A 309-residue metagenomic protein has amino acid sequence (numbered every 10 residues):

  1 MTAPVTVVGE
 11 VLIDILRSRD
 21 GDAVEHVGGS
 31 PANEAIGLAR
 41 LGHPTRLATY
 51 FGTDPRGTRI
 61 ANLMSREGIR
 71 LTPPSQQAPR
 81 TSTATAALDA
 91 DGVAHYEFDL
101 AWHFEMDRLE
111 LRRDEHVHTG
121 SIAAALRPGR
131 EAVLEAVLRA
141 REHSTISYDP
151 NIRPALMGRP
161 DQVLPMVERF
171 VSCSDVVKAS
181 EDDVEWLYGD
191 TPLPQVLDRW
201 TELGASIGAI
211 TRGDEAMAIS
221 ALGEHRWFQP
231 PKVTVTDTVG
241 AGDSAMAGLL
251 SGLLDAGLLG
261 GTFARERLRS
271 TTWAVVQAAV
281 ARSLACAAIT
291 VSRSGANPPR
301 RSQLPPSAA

Functional and structural regions predicted by a protein language model:
M1-P4, G189-A309: Conserved phosphate-binding/catalytic region of the ribokinase-like
M1-R70, S294: Glycine-rich phosphate/adenosyl-contacting loop at the front of the ribokinase-like
I13, R17, T53, I152-P154 (+3 more regions): Short, glycine/acidic-enriched loop or turn micro-motifs at the edges of active sites
I15, H43-L126, I146, P306-A309: Conserved N-terminal subdomain of the carbohydrate kinase-like
I36, T83-A87, A216-I219: Short beta-strand scaffold segments in enzyme catalytic cores
L38, S180, G242: Short, conserved phosphate/pyrophosphate- and ester-handling motifs at nucleotide-, phospho-/glycolipid
H116-D198, A205, D214-A216: Conserved beta-alpha-beta core of the PfkB/ribokinase-like small-molecule kinase fold
